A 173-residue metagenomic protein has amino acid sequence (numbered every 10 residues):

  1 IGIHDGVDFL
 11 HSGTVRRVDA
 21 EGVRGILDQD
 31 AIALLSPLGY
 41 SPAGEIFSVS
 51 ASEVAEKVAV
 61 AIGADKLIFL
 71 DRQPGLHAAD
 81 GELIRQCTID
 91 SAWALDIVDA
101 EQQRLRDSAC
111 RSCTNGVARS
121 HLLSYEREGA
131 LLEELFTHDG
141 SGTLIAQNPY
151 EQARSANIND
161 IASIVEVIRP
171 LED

Functional and structural regions predicted by a protein language model:
I1-E172: C-terminal catalytic "cap/lid" subdomain
